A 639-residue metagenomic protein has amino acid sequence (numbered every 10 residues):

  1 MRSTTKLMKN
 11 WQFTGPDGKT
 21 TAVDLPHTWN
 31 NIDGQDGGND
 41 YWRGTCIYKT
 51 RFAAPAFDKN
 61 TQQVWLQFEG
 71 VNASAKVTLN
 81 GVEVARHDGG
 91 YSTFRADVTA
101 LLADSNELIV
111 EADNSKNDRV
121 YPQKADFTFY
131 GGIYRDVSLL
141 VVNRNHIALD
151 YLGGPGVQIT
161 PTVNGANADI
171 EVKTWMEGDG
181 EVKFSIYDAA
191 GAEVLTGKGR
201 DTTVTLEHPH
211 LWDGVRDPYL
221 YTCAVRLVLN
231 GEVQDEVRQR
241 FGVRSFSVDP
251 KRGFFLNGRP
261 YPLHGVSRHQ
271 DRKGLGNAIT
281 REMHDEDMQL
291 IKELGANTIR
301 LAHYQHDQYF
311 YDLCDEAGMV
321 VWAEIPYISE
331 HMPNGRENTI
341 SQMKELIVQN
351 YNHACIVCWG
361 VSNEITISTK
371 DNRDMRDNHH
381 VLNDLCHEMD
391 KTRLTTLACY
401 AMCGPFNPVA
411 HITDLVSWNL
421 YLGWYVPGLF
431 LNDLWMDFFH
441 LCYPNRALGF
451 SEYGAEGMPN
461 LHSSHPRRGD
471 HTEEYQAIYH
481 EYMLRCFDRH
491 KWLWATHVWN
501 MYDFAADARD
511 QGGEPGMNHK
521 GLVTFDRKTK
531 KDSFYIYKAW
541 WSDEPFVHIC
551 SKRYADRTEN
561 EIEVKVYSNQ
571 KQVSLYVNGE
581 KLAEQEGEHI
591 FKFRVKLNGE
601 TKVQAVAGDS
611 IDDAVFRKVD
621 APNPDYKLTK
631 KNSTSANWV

Functional and structural regions predicted by a protein language model:
M1-H303, Y311-L313, G318-V321, Q342-E345 (+8 more regions): Secreted/periplasmic carbohydrate-active enzymes, especially glycoside hydrolases
E171-K173, M288-I291, T298-W540, E544-T558 (+3 more regions): Substrate-binding/catalytic cleft of secreted carbohydrate-active enzymes, primarily glycoside hydrolases
